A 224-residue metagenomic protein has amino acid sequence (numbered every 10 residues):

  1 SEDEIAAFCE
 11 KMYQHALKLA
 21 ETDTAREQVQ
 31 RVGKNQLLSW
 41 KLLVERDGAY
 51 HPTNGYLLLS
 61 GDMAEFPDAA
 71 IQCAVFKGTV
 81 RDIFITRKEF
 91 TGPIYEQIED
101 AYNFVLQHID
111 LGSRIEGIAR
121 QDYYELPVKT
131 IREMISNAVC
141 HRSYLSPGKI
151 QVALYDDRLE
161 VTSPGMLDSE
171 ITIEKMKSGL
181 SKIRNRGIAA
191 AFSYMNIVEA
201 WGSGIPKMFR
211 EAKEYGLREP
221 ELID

Functional and structural regions predicted by a protein language model:
S1-G148, A153-I183, G204, L217-R218: Active-site helix-to-loop segments that bind/position phosphate- or nucleotide-bearing substrates and donors across
T172, A200, E211-D224: GHKL-type ATPase core
S181-E214: Glycine-rich phosphate-binding loop
